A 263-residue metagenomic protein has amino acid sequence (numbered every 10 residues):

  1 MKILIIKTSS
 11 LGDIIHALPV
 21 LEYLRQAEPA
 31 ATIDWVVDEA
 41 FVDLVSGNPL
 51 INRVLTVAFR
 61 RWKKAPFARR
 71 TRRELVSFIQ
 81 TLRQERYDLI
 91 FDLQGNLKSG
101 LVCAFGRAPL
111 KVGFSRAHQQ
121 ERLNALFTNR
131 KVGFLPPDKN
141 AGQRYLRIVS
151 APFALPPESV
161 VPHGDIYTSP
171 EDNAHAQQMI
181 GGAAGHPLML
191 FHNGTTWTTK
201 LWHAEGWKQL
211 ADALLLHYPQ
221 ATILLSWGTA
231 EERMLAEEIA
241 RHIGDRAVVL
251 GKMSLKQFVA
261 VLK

Functional and structural regions predicted by a protein language model:
M1-K263: Catalytic machinery of carbohydrate-active enzymes, primarily nucleotide-sugar-dependent glycosyltransferases
